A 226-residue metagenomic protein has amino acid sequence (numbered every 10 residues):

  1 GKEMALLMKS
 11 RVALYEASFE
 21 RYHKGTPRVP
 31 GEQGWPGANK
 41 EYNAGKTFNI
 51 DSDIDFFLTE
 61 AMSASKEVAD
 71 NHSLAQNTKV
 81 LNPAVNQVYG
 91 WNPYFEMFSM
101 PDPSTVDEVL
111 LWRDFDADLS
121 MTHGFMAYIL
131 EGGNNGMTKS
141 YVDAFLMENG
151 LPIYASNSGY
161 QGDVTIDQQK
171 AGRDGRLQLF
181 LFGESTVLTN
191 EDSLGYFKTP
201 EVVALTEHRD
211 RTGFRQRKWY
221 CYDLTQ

Functional and structural regions predicted by a protein language model:
K2-E3, A13-L205: An aromatic- and glycine-enriched ligand-binding surface/loop that stacks and positions planar moieties
E201-Q226: Active-site beta-strand/loop architecture of penicillin-binding DD-peptidases
